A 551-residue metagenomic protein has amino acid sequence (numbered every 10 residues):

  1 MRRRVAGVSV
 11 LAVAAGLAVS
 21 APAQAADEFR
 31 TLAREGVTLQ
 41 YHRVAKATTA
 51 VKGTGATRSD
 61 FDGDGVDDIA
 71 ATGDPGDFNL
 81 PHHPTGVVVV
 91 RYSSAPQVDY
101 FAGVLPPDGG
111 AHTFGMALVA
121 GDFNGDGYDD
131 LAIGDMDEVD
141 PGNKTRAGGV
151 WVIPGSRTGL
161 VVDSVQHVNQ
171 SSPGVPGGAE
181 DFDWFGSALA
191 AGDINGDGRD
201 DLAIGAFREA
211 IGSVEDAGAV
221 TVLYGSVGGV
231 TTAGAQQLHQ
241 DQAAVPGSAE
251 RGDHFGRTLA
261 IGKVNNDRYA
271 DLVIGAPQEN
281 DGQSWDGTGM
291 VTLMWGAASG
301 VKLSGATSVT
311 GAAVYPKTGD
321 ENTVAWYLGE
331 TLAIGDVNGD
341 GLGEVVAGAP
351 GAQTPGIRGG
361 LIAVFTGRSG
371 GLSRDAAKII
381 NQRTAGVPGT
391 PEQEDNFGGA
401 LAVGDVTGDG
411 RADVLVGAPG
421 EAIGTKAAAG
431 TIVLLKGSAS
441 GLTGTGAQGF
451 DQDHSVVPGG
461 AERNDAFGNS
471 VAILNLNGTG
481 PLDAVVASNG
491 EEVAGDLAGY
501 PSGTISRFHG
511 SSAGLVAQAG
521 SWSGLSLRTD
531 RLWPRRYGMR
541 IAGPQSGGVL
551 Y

Functional and structural regions predicted by a protein language model:
M1-A25: Secretory targeting and sorting signals
G16-P22, A26-V51, V87-T113, V152-W184 (+5 more regions): Blade-edge motifs of beta-propeller repeat domains
K52-V66, G115-Y128, G186-R199, G256-Y269 (+4 more regions): Beta-propeller blade termini
I69-G73, L131-D135, L202-A206, L272-A276 (+3 more regions): Hydrophobic beta-strand segments that make up the repeating blades of beta-propeller and related beta-repeat
D74-L80, D137-G142, R208-S213, Q278-Q283 (+3 more regions): Short glycine/acidic-enriched loop and turn motifs that connect beta-strands
H83-P84, T145-G148, E215-G218, D286-G289 (+3 more regions): Short coil-to-beta strand junction motifs in C2/discoidin
T113-F123, Y128, A132-E138, A147-G149 (+4 more regions): Mobile, glycine-rich extracellular loop/lid and propeptide segments that shape or gate substrate/ligand access
V152-I153, L160, F182-I194, G198-Y224 (+8 more regions): Solenoidal tandem-repeat scaffolds enriched in leucines and small polar residues
